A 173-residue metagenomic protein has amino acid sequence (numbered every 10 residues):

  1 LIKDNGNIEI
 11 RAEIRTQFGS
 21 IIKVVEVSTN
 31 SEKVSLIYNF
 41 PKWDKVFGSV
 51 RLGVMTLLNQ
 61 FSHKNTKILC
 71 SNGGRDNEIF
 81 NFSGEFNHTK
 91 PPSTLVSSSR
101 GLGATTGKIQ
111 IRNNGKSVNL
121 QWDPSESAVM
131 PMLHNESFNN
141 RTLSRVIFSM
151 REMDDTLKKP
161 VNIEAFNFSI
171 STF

Functional and structural regions predicted by a protein language model:
L1-V24, S28-L52, T89-F173: Beta-strand-rich recognition/accessory modules
P41-W43, G73-D76: Short, solvent-exposed aromatic-acidic interface loops
G53-M55, S71: Short intrinsically disordered coil segments
M55-N65: Short edge-strand/loop segments of extracellular domains
H63-S71, I79: Acidic/polar low-complexity flexible segments
R75-P91: Segments adjacent to and within acyl-thioester-processing domains across lipid and secondary-metabolism enzymes
